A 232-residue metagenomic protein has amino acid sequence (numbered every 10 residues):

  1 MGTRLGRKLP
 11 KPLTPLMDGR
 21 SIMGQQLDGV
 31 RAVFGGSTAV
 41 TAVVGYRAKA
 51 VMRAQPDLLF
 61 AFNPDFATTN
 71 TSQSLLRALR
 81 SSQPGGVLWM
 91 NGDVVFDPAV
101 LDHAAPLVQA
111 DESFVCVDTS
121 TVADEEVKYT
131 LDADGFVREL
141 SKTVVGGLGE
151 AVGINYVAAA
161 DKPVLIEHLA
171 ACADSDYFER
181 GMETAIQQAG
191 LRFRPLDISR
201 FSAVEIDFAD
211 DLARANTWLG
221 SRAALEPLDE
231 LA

Functional and structural regions predicted by a protein language model:
M1-G45: N-terminal glycine-rich phosphate-binding loop and ensuing alpha1 helix
P12, A39, L59, F136 (+1 more regions): Conserved beta-strand segments of alpha/beta enzyme cores
L13, Y129-L131, P195: A structural signal for short hydrophobic beta-strand segments in well-ordered beta-sheet cores
T38-V40, G86, E112, R192: Residues at the starts of beta-strands that form the adenosine-phosphate
K49-V127: Conserved beta-loop-beta/alpha segment of the NTase-like Rossmann-fold superfamily that binds/positions NTPs
D97-C172: Conserved core of the sugar-phosphate nucleotidyltransferase
E150-A232: Conserved alpha/beta core of the MobA/IspD/sugar-nucleotide pyrophosphorylase nucleotidyltransferase superfamily
